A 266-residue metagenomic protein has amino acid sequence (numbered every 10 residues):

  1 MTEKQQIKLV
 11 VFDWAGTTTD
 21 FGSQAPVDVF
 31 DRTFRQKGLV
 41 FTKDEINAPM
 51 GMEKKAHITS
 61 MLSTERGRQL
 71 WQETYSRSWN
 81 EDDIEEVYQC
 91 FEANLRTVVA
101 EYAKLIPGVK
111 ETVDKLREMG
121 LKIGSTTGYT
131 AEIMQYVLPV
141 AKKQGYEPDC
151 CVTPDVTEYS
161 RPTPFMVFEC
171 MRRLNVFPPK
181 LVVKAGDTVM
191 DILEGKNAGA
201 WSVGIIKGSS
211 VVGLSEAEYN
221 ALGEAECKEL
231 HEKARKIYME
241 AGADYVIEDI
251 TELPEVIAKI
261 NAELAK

Functional and structural regions predicted by a protein language model:
M1-I7, K110, D114, E118 (+1 more regions): Asp-based, Mg2+/Mn2+-dependent phosphohydrolase catalytic module
K4-K110, D114-M119, Q135: N-terminal helical cap/lid subdomain that shapes the substrate entry/recognition surface in HAD-like hydrolases
